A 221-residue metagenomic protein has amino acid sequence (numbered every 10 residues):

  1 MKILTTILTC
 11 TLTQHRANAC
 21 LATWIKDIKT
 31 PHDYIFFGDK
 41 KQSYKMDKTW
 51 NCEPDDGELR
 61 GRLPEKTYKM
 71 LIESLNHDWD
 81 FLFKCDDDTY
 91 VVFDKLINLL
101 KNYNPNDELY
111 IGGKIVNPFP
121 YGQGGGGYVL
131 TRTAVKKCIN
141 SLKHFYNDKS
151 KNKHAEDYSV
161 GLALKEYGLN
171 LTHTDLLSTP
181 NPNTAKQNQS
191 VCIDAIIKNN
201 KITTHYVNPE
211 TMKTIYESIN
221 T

Functional and structural regions predicted by a protein language model:
M1-A19: N-proximal low-complexity "stem/linker" segments adjacent to membrane-targeting elements
M1-L4, D148-T221: C-terminal catalytic/acceptor-binding lobe
A19-H32: Short, acidic, metal-binding catalytic loop of nucleotide-sugar glycosyltransferases
I35-D80, Y90-K95, V116-P118: Active-site-proximal specificity loops/subdomain of glycosyltransferases
Y68, W79, V92-D94, Q123-K143 (+1 more regions): Conserved nucleotide-sugar donor-binding and metal-coordinating catalytic region shared by glycosyltransferases
V91-P120: Conserved donor-nucleotide/metal-binding helix-loop-beta segment in metal-dependent transferases, i.e., the alpha-helix
I115-L130, Y146, K151-K153, I196 (+1 more regions): A recurrent flexible, glycine/aromatic-enriched loop bordering the glycosyltransferase active site that acts as
